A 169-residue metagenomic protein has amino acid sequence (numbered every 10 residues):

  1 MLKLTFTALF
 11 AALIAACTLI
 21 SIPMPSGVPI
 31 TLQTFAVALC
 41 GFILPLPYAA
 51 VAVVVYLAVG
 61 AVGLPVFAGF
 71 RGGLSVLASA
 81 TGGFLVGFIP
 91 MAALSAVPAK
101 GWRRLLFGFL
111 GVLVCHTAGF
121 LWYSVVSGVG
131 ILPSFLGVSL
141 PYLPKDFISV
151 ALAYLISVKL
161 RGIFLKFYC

Functional and structural regions predicted by a protein language model:
M1-A50: Hydrophobic transmembrane alpha-helices
L2-K3, L46-V51, K100-L105, G130-I131: Membrane-helix interface segments
T5-L9, A16, L74-T117: Short helix-perturbing small/polar motifs within transmembrane alpha-helices
L13, C17, S21, C40 (+13 more regions): Alpha-helical membrane-inserting segments
T18-L32, V55-M91: Interfacial aromatic-anchored transmembrane helix boundaries in multi-pass membrane proteins
S26, F70, G101-C169: Membrane-embedded alpha-helical hairpins and interfacial helices in multi-pass inner-membrane proteins
L32-Q33, L77-A78, G130-L136: Juxtamembrane helix-entry segments on the extracytoplasmic side of multipass membrane proteins
V51-G60, L106-G111: Central hydrophobic cores of alpha-helical transmembrane segments in multi-pass integral membrane proteins
